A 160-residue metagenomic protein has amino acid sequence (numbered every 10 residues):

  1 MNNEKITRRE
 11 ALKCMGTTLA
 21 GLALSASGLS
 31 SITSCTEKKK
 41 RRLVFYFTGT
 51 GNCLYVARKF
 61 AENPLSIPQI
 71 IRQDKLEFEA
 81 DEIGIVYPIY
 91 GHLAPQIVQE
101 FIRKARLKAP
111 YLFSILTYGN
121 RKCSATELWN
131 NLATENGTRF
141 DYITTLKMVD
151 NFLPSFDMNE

Functional and structural regions predicted by a protein language model:
M1-T7, S34: N-terminal secretory signal peptides
A11-I32: N-terminal export signals
S27-G49, Y55-N63: C-terminal segment of N-terminal export signals and the immediately downstream linker at the start of the mature
S31, L76, F152-L153: Short Asp/Glu-rich motifs
F47, L54, P68-M148: Helix-loop-strand module that forms the ligand-binding subsite of alpha/beta enzymes
F152-E160: Glycine-rich phosphate/pyrophosphate-binding loop and the adjoining helix
